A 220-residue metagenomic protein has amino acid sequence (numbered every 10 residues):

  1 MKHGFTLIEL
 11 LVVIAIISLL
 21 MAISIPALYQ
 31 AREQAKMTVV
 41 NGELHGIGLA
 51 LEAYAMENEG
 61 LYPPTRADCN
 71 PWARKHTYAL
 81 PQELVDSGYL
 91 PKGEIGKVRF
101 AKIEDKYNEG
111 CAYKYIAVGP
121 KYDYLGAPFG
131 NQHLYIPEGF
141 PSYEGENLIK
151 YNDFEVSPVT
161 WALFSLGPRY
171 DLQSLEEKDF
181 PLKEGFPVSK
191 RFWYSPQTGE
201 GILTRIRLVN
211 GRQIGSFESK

Functional and structural regions predicted by a protein language model:
K2-Y29: N-terminal single-pass transmembrane signal-anchor helix
I16, R32, K36, Y151: Conserved aromatic-histidine-acidic binding/catalytic patches
I17, I25, E33, G42 (+1 more regions): A short linear-motif detector with a strong N-terminal bias
A22, L28-Y78: Conserved hydrophobic/amphipathic alpha-helical signal-anchor segments
G60-K220: Low-complexity, acidic interaction segments enriched in glycine
